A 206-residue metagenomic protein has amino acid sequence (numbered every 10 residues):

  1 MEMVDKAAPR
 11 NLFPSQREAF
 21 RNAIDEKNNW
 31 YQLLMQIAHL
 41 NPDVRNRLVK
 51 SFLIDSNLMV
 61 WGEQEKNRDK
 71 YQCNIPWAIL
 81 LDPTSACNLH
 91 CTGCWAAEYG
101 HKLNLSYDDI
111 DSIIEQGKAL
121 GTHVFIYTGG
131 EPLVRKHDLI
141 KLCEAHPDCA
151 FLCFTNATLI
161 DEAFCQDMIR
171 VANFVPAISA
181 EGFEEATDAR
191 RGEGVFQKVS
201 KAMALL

Functional and structural regions predicted by a protein language model:
M1-N29: Auxiliary Fe-S-binding modules of radical SAM enzymes
F20-A38, T122-V124, R190-V199: Short N-terminal secondary-structure initiator segments
D25-L80: N-terminal [4Fe-4S]-dependent radical SAM core
A38-V44, L53-D55, C87-N88, I113 (+2 more regions): A broad, low-specificity signal for short, low-complexity segments enriched in glycine/proline and polar/charged
R68-D69, I79, H101-K102, L152-C153 (+1 more regions): A generic structural signal for short
Q72-N74, A78-D108: Canonical Radical SAM [4Fe-4S] cluster-binding loop centered on the CxxxCxxC motif and its immediate flanking residues
I110-Y127, R135-L206: Radical SAM/AdoMet-radical enzyme domain recognition
